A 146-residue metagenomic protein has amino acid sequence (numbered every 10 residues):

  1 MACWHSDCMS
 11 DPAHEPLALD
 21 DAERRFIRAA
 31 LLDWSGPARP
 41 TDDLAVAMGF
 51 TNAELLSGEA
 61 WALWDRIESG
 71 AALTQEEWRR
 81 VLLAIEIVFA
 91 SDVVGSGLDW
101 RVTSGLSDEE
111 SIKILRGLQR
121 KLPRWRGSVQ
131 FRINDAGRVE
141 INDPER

Functional and structural regions predicted by a protein language model:
A2-R146: Positively charged, low-complexity terminal tracts and the immediately adjacent first secondary-structure elements
